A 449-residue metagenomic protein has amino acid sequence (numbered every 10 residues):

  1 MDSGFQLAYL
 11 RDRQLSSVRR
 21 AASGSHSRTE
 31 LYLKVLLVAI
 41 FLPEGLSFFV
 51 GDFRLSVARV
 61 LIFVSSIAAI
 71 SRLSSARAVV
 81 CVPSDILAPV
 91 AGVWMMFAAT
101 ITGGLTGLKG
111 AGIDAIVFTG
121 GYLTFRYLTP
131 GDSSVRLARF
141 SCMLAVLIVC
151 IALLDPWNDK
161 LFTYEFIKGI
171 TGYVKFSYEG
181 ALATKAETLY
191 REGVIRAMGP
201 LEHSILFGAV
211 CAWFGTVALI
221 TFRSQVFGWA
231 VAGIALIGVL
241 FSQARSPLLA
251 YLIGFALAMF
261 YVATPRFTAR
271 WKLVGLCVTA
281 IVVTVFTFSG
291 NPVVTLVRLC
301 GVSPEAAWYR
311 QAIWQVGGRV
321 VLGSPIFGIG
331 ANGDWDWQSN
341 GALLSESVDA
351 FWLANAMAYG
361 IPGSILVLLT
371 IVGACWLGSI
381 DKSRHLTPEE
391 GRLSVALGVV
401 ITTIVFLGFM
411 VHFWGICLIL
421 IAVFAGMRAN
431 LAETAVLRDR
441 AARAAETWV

Functional and structural regions predicted by a protein language model:
M1-T29, R72-S74, P388-E389, A422-V449: A juxtamembrane structural motif centered on a specific transmembrane helix
R28-F48, R59-L123, I401-V405, V449: N-terminal hydrophobic segments of proteins, predominantly signal-anchor/transmembrane helices of inner/organellar
R28-L33, P83-A91, T124-Y173: Interfacial loop-to-transmembrane-helix boundary motif in multi-pass membrane proteins
Y32-I40, L276, L377-M410: Loop-to-helix entry and N-terminal half of a specific, functionally important transmembrane alpha helix in multi-pass
F48, P292-P362, G378-H385: Long extracytoplasmic/lumenal interhelical loops at the membrane interface of multi-pass membrane proteins
V64-A68, V395-V449: Transmembrane alpha-helices of multi-pass inner-membrane enzymes
A138-F162, G169-Q243, L248-Y261: Alpha-helical transmembrane segments of multi-pass inner-membrane proteins
C150-L161, M259-G301, G318-G323: A membrane-periplasm/extracellular boundary helix in multi-pass inner-membrane enzymes that assemble envelope glycans
